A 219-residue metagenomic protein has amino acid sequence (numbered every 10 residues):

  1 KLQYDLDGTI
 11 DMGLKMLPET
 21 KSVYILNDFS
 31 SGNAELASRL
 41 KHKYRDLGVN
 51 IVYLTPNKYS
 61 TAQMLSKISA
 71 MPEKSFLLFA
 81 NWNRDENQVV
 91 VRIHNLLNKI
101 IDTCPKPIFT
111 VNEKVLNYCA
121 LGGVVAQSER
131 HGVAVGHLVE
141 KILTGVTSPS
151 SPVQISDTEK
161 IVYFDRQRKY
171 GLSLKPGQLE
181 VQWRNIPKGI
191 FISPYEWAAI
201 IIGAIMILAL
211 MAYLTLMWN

Functional and structural regions predicted by a protein language model:
K1-T20, Q127-T144: Hydrophobic alpha-helical segments within soluble ligand-binding/sensing domains
L2, G32-E35: Glycine- and acidic-residue-enriched helix-capping/strand-helix junction motifs
L17-Y24, D46-N50: Short, surface-exposed connector motifs at secondary-structure boundaries
I25-S30: Short beta-strand->loop
A34, R39-H42, G48-S150: Membrane-proximal low-complexity regions enriched in glycine and acidic/polar residues
T103, S151-K160: Beta-strand-rich non-transmembrane domains
D157-F191: Juxtamembrane amphipathic/hinge helix adjacent to a transmembrane helix
I186-N219: Alpha-helical transmembrane signal-anchor helices
